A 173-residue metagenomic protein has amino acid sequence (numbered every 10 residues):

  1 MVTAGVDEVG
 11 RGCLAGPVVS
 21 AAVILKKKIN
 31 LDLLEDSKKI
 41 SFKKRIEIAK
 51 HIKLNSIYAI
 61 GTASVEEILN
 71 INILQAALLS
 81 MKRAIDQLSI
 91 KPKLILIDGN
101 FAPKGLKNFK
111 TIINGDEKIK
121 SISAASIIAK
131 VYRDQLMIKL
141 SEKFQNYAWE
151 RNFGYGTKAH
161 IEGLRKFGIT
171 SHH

Functional and structural regions predicted by a protein language model:
M1-H173: RNase H-like, Mg2+-dependent phosphodiesterase core, and more generally RNA phosphate-backbone-engaging helix-loop
